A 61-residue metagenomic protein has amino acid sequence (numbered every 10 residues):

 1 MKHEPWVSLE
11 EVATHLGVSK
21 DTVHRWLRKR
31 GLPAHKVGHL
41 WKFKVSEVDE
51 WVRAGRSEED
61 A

Functional and structural regions predicted by a protein language model:
M1-R25, A54: Polyanion-binding surface elements
L16-K42: Major-groove DNA-recognition helix of helix-turn-helix-type DNA-binding domains
S46-A61: A short, Lys/Arg-enriched interface patch at domain edges and termini
